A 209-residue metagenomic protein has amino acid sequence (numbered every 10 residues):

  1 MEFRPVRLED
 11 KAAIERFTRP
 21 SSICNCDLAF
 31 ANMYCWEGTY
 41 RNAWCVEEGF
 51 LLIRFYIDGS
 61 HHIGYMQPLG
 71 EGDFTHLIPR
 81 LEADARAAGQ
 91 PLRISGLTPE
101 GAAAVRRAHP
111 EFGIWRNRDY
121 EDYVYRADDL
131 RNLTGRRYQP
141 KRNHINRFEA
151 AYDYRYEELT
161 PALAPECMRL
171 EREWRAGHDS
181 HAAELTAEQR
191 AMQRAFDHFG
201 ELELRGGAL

Functional and structural regions predicted by a protein language model:
P5-V46, D58, R131-T134, Q139-H144 (+1 more regions): A conserved beta-strand-loop-helix scaffold within acyl/acetyltransferase catalytic domains
R16, D27-E100: Conserved donor-binding loop and adjoining core beta-sheet/short helix segment in diverse acyl/aminoacyl transferases
L52, L81, V105, A195-D197: Generic hydrophobic, helix-prone segments enriched in Leu/Val/Ile
G70-T160: Acyl-donor-binding surface of acyltransferase catalytic domains
